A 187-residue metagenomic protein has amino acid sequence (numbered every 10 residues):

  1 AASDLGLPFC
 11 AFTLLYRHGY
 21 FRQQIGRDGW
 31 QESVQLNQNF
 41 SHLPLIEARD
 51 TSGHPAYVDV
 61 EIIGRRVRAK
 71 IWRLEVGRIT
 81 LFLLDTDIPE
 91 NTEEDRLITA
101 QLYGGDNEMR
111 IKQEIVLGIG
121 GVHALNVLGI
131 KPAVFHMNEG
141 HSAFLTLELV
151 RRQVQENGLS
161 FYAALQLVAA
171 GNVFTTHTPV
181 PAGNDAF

Functional and structural regions predicted by a protein language model:
A1-F187: Catalytic cores of carbohydrate-active enzymes across secretory and cytosolic contexts
